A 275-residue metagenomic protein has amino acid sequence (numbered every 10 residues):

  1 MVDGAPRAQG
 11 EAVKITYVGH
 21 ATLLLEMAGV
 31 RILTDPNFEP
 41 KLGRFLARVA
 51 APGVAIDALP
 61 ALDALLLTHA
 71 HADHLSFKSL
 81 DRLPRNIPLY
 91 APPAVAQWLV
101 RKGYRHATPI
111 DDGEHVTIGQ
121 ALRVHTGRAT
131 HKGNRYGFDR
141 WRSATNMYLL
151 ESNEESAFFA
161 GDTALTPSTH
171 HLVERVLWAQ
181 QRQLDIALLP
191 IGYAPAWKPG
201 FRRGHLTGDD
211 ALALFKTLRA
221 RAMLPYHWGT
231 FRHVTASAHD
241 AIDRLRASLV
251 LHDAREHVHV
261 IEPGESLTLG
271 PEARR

Functional and structural regions predicted by a protein language model:
V2, P6, A28-A70, F77-R82 (+2 more regions): Pre-active-site segment of Zn-dependent metallo-hydrolases
V2-G10, P92-E155, R244-A273: Metallo-beta-lactamase
A8-V54, A64, W141-G161: Conserved beta-strand hairpin/beta-sheet module of binuclear metal-dependent hydrolase folds, prominently
V18-M27, T117-Q183, L206, D210: Catalytic core of the metallo-beta-lactamase
L25, D35, H69, S76 (+5 more regions): Divalent metal-coordination and catalytic microenvironments
V30-I32, D63-A64, P88, L122 (+3 more regions): Structural motif
P36-F38, A70, A129-T130, G161-T163 (+2 more regions): Active-site metal-binding loops of divalent metal-dependent hydrolases
A94-Q97, A164-P263: Cap/insert and terminal regions of metallo-dependent hydrolase folds
